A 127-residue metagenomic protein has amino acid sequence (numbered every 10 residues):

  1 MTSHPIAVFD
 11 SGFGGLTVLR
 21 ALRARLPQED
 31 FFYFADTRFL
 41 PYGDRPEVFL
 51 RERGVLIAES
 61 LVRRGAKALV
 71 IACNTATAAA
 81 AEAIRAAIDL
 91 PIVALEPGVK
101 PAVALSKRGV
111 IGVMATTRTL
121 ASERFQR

Functional and structural regions predicted by a protein language model:
M1-R127: Non-catalytic structural scaffold of enzyme domains
